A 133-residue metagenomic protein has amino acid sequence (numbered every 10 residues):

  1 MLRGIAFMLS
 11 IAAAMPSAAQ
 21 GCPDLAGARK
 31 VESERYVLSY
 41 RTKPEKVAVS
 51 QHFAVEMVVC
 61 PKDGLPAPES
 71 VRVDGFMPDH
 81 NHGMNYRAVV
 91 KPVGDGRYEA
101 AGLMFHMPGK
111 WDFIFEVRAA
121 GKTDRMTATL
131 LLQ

Functional and structural regions predicted by a protein language model:
I5-A14: Bacterial N-terminal signal peptides
M15-A19: Sec/Tat signal peptide C-region and signal peptidase I cleavage site
Q20-Q133: Contiguous segments within soluble domain cores/interaction surfaces
